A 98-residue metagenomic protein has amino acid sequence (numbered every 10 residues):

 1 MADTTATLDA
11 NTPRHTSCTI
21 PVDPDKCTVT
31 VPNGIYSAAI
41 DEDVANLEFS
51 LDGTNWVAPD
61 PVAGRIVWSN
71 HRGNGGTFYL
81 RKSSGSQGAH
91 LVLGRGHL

Functional and structural regions predicted by a protein language model:
M1-K26, S84-L98: C-terminal interaction-tip segments
H15, D23, G34, P61-A63: Intrinsically disordered, low-complexity segments enriched in proline/serine/threonine
I20-L51: Beta-rich globular "head" domains
C27-T30, P61-T77, L93-R95: Beta-sandwich interaction modules
I35-A38, H71-H90: Noncatalytic modules at the cell exterior or secretory-pathway interfaces, chiefly beta-strand-rich lectin/adhesion
A39-A45, D52, R81-S86, G96-L98: Short, flexible beta-strand-to-coil junctions
E48-I66: Terminal beta-strand-rich extracellular "head" domains that mediate receptor/glycan or other ligand binding
